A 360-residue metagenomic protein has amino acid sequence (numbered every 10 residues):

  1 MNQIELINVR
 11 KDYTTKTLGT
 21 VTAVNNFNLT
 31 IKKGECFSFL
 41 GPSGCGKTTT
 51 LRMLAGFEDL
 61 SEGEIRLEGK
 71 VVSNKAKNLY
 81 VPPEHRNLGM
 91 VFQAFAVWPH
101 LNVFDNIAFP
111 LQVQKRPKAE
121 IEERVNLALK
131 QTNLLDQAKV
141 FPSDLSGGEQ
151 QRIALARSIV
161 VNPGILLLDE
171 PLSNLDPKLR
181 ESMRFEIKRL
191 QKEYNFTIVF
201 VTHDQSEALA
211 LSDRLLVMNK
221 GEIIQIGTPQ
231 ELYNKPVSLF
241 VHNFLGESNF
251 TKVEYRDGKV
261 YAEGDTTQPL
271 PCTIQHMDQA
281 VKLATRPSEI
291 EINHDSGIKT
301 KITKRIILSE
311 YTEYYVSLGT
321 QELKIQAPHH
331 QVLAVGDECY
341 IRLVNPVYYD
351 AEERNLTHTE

Functional and structural regions predicted by a protein language model:
M1-Q3, D12-N26, A76-Y80: A short, flexible loop at the N-terminus of ABC-type nucleotide-binding domains that lies
L6-V9, T22-K32, G63: Conserved beta-strand
L40-P42: The feature captures the beta-strand-to-loop junction immediately N-terminal to the Walker
A55: Helix-to-loop junction immediately C-terminal to a conserved catalytic motif
G63-K75: Conserved ABC transporter NBD signature motif
R86-G89, Q93-F240: ABC ATPase nucleotide-binding domains
S248, K259-E360: Non-catalytic connector elements of ABC transporters
